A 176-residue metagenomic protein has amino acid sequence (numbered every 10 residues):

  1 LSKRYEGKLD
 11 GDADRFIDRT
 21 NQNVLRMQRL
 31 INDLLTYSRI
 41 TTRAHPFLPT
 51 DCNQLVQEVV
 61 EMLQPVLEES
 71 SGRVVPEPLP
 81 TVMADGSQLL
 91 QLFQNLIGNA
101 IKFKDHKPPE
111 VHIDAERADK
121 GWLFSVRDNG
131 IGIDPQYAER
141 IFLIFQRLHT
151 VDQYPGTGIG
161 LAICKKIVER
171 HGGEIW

Functional and structural regions predicted by a protein language model:
Q22-M27: Short alpha-helical segment of the dimerization/phosphotransfer core of two-component systems
P46-E61, H112-A115: A conserved beta-strand-to-alpha-helix junction within the catalytic ATP-binding
A100-I101: Short helix-loop "hinge" at the ATP-lid/N-box region of the Bergerat-fold HATPase_c
V111, A115-F124: Short beta-strand-loop-beta element adjacent to the nucleotide/active-site pocket used for signaling
I133-F145: Short conserved segment of the HATPase_c
G160, C164: Short alpha-helical Gxxx[C/S/T] motif in the catalytic ATP-binding
V168-E169: Detector for a conserved hydrophobic position within an alpha-helical segment of the HATPase_c
G172-W176: Glycine-rich ATP-binding loops of the HATPase_c
